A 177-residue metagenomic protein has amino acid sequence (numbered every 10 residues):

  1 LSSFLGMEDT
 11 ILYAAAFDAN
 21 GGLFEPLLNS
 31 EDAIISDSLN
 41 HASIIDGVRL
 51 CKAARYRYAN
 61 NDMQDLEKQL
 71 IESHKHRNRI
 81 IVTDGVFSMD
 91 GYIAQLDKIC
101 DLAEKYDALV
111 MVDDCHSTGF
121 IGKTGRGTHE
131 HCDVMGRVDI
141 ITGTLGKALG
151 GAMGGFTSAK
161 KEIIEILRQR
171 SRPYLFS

Functional and structural regions predicted by a protein language model:
L1-G22: Short loop-beta-helix segment that forms the pyridoxal 5′-phosphate
D9-A14, S36-D37, R57, I81-T83 (+3 more regions): General beta-strand structural signal in soluble alpha/beta enzymes
L23-A42: Conserved PLP-anchoring active-site segment centered on the Schiff-base-forming lysine
S30, L50-K52, Y106, R137: Short, structured coil segments at secondary-structure junctions
A42, Q64, V86-D90, S117-F120 (+1 more regions): Short, small-residue-enriched loops and turns at beta-alpha junctions that line or gate enzyme active sites
Y56, N60-V112: Active-site phosphate-binding strand-loop segment of PLP-dependent enzymes
Y106-L109, H116, I121-S177: Active-site C-terminal subdomain of aminotransferase-like
